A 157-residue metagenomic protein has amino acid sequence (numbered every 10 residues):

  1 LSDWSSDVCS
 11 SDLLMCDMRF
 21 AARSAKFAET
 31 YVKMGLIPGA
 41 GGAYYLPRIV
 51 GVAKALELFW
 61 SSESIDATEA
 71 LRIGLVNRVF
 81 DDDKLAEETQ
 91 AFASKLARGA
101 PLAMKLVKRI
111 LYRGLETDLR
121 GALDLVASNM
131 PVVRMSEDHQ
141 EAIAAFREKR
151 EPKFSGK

Functional and structural regions predicted by a protein language model:
L1-D12: Single conserved hydrophobic/aromatic residue that forms the stacking wall/gate of nucleotide- or nucleobase-binding
W4, S64, V79: Short aromatic/basic micro-patch
L14, S24-L75, Q90-L96: Conserved catalytic cores of soluble enzyme domains, especially glycine-rich substrate-binding beta-alpha loops
D17: A short alpha->beta transition loop at the rim of the catalytic pocket in nucleotide-sugar-dependent
F20-A25, A67, V76-D124, S128-P131 (+2 more regions): C-terminal long alpha-helix characteristic of the crotonase
G42-Y45, K54, D66, L106 (+2 more regions): Hydrophobic alpha-helical segments typical of transmembrane helices and their membrane-interface/capping positions
S61-I65, E137-E141, K149: Short acidic-aromatic low-complexity motifs
A144-K157: Terminal low-complexity tails and localization/encapsulation signals of metabolic enzymes
